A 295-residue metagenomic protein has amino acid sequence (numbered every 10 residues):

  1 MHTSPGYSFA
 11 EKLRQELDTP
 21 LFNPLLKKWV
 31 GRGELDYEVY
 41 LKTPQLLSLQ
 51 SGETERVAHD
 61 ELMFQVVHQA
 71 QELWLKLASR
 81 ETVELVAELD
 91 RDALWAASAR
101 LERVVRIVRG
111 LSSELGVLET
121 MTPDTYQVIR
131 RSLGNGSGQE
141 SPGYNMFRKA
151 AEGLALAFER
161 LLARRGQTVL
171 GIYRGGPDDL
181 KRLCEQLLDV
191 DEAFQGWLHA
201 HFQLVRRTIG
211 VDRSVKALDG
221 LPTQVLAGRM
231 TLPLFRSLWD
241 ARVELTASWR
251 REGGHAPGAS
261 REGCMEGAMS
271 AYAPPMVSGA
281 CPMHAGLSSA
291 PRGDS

Functional and structural regions predicted by a protein language model:
M1-S295: Surface-exposed peri-terminal alpha-helical interaction modules
